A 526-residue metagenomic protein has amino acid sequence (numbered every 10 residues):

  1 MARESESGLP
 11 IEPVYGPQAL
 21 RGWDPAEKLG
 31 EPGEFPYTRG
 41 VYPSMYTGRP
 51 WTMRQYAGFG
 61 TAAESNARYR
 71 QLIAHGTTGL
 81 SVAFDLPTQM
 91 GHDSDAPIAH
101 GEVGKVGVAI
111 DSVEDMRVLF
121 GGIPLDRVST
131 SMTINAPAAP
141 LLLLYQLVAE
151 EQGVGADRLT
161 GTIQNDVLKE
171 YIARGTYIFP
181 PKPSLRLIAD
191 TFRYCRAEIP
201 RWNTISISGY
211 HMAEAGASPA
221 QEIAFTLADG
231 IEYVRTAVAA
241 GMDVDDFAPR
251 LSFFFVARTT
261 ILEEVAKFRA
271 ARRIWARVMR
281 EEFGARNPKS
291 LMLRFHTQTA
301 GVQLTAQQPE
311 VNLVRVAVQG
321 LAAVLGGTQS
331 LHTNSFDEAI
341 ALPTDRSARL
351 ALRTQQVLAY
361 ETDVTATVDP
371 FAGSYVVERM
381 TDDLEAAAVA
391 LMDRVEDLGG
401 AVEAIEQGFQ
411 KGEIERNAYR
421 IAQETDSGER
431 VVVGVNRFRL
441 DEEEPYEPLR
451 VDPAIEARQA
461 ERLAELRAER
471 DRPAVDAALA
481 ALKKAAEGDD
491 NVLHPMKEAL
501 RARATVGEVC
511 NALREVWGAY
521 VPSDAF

Functional and structural regions predicted by a protein language model:
M1-R258, E263-E264, E282, K289-H296 (+3 more regions): Catalytic alpha/beta active-site cores
R3-G22, E31-Y37, L86, T344-D345 (+2 more regions): Flexible, glycine-rich loop/tail regions that form catalytic "lids" or insertion modules at the edges of active sites
R49, D95-I98, L168-E170, S206-G209 (+9 more regions): Short acidic (Asp/Glu) and glycine-rich catalytic loops that position anionic groups and cofactors
F59, R68-H75, V113-I123, L144-V148 (+17 more regions): Generic, well-ordered alpha-helical scaffold segments in large soluble proteins
N66, L142-L143, A220, V265-R269 (+3 more regions): Conserved strand-to-helix beginnings and helix N-cap segments that scaffold or border functional pockets
G101-K105, K169-F179, M212-A217, F255-T260 (+6 more regions): Short beta-alpha connecting loops at secondary-structure transitions that line or flank enzyme active sites
D111, S129, I134-P137, A149-E151 (+10 more regions): Phosphate/diphosphate-binding loops
D243-F247, A285-T299, Q307-N334, P343-V368 (+4 more regions): Flexible glycine/proline-rich, aromatic-decorated loop/lid segments
